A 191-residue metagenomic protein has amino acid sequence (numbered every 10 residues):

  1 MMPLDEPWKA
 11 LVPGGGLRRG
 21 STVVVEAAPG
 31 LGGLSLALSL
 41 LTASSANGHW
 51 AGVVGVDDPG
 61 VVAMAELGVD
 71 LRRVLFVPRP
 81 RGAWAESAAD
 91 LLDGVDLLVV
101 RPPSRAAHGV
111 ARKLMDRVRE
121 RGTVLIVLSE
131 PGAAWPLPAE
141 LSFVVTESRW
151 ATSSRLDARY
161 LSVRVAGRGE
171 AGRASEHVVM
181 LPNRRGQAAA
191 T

Functional and structural regions predicted by a protein language model:
M1-V53, A166-G169, R184-T191: Detector for small/aliphatic-rich hydrophobic stretches
L4, G33, W84, A107-V110 (+1 more regions): Helical mechanochemical/support elements of P-loop NTPase systems and associated helical scaffolds
V12-G16, S45, A65, L92-D93 (+1 more regions): Signal for well-folded cores of large energy- and translation-related assemblies
L40, A88, L114: Aromatic/hydrophobic pocket-lining residues that form π-stacking "cages" and hydrophobic walls in ligand
G48-G109: Conserved inter-motif catalytic segment of the P-loop NTP-binding fold
G48-H49, L71-R72, G94-V95, R121-V124 (+2 more regions): Short glycine-/polar-rich loops that comprise or flank the Walker A/P-loop and associated switch/sensor motifs
L91-A134: A contiguous pocket-lining binding segment that forms or flanks enzyme active sites
S129-T191: Phosphate-binding/switch region of NTP-binding enzymes
